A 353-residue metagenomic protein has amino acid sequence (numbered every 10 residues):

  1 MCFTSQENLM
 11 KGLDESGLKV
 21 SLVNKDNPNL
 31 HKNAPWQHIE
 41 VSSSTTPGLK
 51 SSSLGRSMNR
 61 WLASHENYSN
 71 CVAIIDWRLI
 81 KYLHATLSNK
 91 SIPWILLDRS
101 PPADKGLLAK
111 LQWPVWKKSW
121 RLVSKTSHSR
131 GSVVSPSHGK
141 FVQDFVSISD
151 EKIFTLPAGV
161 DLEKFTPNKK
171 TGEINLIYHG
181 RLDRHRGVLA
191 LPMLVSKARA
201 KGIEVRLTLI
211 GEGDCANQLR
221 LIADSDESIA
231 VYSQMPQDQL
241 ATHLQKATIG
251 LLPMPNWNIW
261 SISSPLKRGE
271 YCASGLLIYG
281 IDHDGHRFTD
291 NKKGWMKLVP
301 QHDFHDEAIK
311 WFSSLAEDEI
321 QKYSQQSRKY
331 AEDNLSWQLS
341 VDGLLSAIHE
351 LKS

Functional and structural regions predicted by a protein language model:
I74-I80, D98-R99: Short His-centered aromatic/hydrophobic patch
L96, P102, L111-V134, F145: Membrane-proximal helix-turn-helix segments that form the acceptor-binding/catalytic region of lipid-linked
S132, K169-V195, T208: Conserved donor-binding/catalytic core segment of Leloir-type glycosyltransferases
S137, G159: Carbohydrate-associated surface elements
R186, D238-H243, G250-E270, Y279-D290: Nucleotide-sugar-dependent
N217-A241: Nucleotide-activated donor-binding/catalytic signature segment of Leloir-type glycosyltransferases, i.e., the conserved
R287-W311: Change "using UDP/GDP/dTDP sugars" to "using nucleotide sugars
D303, A316-H349: A charged, aromatic-enriched C-terminal amphipathic alpha-helix characteristic of glycosyltransferases across folds
